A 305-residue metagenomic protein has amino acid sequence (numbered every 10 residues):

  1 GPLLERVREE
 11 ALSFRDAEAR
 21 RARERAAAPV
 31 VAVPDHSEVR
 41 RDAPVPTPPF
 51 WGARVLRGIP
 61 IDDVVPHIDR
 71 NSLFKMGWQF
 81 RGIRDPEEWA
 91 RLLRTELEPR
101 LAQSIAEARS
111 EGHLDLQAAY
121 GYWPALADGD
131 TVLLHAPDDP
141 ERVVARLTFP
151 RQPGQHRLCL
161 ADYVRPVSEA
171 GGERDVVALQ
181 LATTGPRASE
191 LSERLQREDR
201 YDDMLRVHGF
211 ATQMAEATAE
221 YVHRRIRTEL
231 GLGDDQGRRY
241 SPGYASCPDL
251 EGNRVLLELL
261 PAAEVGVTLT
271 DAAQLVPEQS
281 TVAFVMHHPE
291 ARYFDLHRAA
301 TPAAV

Functional and structural regions predicted by a protein language model:
G1-L205, G209, L230-L232, V265-E278 (+2 more regions): Active-site loops and adjacent core secondary-structure elements that bind or stabilize anionic groups
R174, L250-R254, A300: A nucleotide- and high-energy phosphate-metabolite-utilizing enzyme signature
D202-R225: C-terminal substrate/ligand-recognition segments
A219-E220, R224-R292: Structured, hydrophobic secondary-structure cores that serve as assembly/anchoring elements
